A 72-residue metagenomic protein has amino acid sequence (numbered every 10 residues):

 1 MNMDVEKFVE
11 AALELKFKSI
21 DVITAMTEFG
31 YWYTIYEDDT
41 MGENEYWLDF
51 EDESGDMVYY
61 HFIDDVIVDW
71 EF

Functional and structural regions predicted by a protein language model:
N2-E28: N-terminal acidic leader/helix
K18-F72: Acidic, low-complexity, intrinsically disordered interaction modules
